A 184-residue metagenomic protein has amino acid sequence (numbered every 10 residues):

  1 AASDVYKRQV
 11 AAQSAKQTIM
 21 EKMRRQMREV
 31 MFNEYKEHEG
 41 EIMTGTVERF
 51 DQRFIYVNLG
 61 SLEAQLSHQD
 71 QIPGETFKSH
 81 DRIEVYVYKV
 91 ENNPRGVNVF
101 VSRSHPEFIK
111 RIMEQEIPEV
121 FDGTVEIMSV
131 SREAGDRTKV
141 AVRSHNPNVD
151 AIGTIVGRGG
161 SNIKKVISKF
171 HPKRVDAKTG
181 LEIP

Functional and structural regions predicted by a protein language model:
A1-P184: RNA-contacting regions in translation and RNA-metabolism proteins, encompassing KH/S1 modules where present
